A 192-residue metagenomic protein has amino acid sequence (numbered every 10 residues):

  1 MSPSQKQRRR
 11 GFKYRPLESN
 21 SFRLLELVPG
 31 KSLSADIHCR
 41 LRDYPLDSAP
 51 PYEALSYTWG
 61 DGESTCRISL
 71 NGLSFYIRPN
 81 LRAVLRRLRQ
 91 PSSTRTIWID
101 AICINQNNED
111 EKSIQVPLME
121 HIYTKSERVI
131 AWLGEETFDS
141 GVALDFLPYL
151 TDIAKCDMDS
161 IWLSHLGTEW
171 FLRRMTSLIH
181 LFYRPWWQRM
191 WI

Functional and structural regions predicted by a protein language model:
M1-W98, I104-D110, I114, E135-R173: Metal-dependent phosphate/diphosphate-handling catalytic cores characterized by acidic Asp/Glu clusters
W98, I130-G134, I192: A structural signal for short, well-ordered beta-strand segments and their strand-loop junctions that often border
E111-I114, E127, W162-H165, T176-I192: Hydrophobic, mid-to-C-terminal alpha-helical segments
Q115-M119: Amphipathic alpha-helical segments in well-structured domains
A131-F138, R184-Q188: Acidic carboxylate-rich catalytic motifs and surrounding loops in phosphoryl-/glycosyl-chemistry enzymes
